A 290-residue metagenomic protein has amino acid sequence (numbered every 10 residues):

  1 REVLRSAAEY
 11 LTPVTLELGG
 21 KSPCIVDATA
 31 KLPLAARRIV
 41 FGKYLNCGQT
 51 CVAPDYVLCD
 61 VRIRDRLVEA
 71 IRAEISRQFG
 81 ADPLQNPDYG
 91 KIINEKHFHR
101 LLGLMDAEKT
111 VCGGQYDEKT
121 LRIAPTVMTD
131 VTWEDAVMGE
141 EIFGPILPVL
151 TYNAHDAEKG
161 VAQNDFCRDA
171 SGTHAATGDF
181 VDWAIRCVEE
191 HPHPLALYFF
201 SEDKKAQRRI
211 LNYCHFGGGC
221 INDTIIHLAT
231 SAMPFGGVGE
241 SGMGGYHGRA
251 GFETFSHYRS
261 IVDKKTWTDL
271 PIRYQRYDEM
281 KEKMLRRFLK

Functional and structural regions predicted by a protein language model:
R1-W133, T151-A176, I221, L289: ALDH superfamily catalytic-core signature
I25, I123-K290: Conserved C-terminal structural/oligomerization subdomain of aldehyde/semialdehyde dehydrogenase
